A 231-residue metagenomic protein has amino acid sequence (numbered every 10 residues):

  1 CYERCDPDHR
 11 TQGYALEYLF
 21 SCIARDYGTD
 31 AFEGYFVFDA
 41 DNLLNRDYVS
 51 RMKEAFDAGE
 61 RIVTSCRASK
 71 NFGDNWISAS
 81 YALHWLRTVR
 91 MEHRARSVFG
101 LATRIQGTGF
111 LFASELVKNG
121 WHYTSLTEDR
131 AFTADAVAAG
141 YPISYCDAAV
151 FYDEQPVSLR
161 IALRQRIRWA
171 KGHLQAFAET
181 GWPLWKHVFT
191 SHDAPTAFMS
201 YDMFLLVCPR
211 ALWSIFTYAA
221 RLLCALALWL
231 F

Functional and structural regions predicted by a protein language model:
E3-G28, F32, D47, R51-S125 (+2 more regions): Long helical/loop segments within the catalytic core of UDP-sugar-dependent glycosyltransferases, especially the large
F32, A40, E128: Short acidic donor-binding/metal-coordinating loop in glycosyltransferase active sites
Y35: Short aromatic/hydrophobic "clamp" motif used to bind/position activated sugar donors
D39-L43, A136: The conserved acidic donor/metal-binding loop of glycosyltransferases
F99-L101, V157-F231: Basic/Trp-rich segment in TM-proximal cytosolic loops or flexible interdomain/linker regions
L126-F132: Acidic donor-binding loop at a coil-to-helix junction in glycosyltransferase catalytic cores that engages
T133-F151: Catalytic donor-sugar/metal-binding loop of nucleotide-sugar-dependent glycosyltransferases
